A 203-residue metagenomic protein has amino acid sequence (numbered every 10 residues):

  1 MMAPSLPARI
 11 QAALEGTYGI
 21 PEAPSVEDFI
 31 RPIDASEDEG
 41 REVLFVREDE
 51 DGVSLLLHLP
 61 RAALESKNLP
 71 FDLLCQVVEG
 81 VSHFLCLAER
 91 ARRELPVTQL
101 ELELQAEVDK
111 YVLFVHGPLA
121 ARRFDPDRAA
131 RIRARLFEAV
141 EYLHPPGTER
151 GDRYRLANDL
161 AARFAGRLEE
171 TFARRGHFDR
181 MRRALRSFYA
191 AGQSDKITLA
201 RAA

Functional and structural regions predicted by a protein language model:
M1-K67, G117-L119: Auxiliary, metal-adjacent structural segments of Zn-dependent hydrolase domains
P24-I30, A129-R153: Amphipathic alpha-helical interaction modules
R61-C75, V97: Short pre-active-site segment immediately N-terminal to the catalytic Zn-binding motif
F71-A88: Active-site recognition of the HExxH zinc-binding catalytic motif
A91-L95: Active-site nucleophile-His-acid catalytic modules used for acyl/amide transfer and hydrolysis across diverse enzymes
P96-A139: Post-HExxH zinc-binding segment in Zn-dependent metallohydrolases
H144-A203: Pan-zinc metallopeptidase signature
